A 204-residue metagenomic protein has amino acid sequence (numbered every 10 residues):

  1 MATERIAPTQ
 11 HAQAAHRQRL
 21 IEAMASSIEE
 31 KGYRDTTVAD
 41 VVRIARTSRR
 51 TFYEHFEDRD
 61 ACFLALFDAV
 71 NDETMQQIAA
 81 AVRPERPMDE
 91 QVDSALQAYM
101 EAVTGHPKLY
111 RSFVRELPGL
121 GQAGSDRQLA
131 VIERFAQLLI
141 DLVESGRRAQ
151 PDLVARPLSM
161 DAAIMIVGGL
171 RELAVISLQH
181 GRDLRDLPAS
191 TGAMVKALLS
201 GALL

Functional and structural regions predicted by a protein language model:
M1-A15, R147, P151-V154, L203-L204: N-terminal intrinsically disordered/low-complexity leader segments
T9, H16-L20, T37, A162: N-terminal positioning helix adjacent to the helix-turn-helix/winged-helix DNA-binding module
Q13-M24, V41, L66-V70, T74: Generic hydrophobic, amphipathic alpha-helix propensity
R19, S27-A61, A65: Helix-turn-helix
A65, A79-K108, R156, I166 (+1 more regions): Hydrophobic alpha-helical connector segments
E101, G105-Q137, D152, R156-M160 (+1 more regions): Short secondary-structure transition hinges
A102, D141, A163-L184, K196-L204: Amphipathic C-terminal alpha-helical segment
Q122-R148, P157-G168, E172, D186-A189 (+1 more regions): Amphipathic alpha-helical packing segments from all-alpha helical-bundle domains
